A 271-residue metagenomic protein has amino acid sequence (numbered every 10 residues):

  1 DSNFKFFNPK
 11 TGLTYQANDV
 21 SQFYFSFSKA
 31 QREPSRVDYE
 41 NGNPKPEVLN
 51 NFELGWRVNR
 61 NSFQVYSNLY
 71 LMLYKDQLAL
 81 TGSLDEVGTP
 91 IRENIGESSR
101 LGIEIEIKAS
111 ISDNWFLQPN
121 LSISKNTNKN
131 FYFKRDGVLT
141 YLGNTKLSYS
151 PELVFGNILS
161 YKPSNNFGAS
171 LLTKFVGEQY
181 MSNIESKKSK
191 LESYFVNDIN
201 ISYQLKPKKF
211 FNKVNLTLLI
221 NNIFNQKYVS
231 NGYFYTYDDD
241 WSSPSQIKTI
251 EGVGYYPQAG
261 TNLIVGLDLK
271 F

Functional and structural regions predicted by a protein language model:
D1-N18, F133: Signature of Gram-negative outer-membrane beta-barrel scaffolds
N3-F7, V48-F52, N59-N61, E97-L101 (+4 more regions): Residues that define the transmembrane beta-barrel architecture of outer-membrane proteins
T11-Y15, L54-V58, I103-A109, P119 (+5 more regions): Residues on the lipid-exposed face of transmembrane beta-strands in outer-membrane beta-barrel proteins
Q16, Q22-S26, P46-Y132: Membrane-embedded beta-barrel scaffold of Gram-negative outer-membrane proteins
V20, S62, N114, N166 (+1 more regions): Short loop/turn motifs that connect adjacent beta-strands in outer-membrane beta-barrel proteins
Q31, K75, L117, K125-T127 (+2 more regions): C-terminal beta-signal and adjacent terminal beta-strands/loops of Gram-negative outer-membrane beta-barrel proteins
S35-G42, Q77-E86, S124, K129-G137 (+2 more regions): Outer-membrane beta-barrel translocator domains and adjoining extracellular loop/strand segments of Gram-negative
L71, E93-I184: Gram-negative outer-membrane beta-barrel transporters
